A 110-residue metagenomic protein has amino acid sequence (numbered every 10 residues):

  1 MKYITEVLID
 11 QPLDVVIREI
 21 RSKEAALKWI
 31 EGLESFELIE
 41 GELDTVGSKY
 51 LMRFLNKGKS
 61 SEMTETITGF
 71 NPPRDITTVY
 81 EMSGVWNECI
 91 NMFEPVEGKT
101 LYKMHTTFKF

Functional and structural regions predicted by a protein language model:
M1-T45: Hydrophobic ligand-binding cavity/cleft-lining segments
K2-I4, S60-T64, V85-I90: Short, surface-exposed coil-to-beta transition loops
E6-D10, E37, R53, T66 (+1 more regions): Generic structural detector for well-ordered beta-strands
Q11, N56-G58, G69, P95 (+1 more regions): Beta-strand elements of well-folded, non-transmembrane domains
L13-D14, G41-L43, T68-P73, M92-L101: A short, structured loop/turn motif at beta-sheet edges
S48-L55, I76-M82: Short beta-strand segments that buttress and anchor functional surface loops
K59-F70, R74-V79: Helix-adjacent hinge/juxtasegments
V79-F110: Beta-strand/loop substructures that line and gate deep hydrophobic ligand-binding cavities in soluble
